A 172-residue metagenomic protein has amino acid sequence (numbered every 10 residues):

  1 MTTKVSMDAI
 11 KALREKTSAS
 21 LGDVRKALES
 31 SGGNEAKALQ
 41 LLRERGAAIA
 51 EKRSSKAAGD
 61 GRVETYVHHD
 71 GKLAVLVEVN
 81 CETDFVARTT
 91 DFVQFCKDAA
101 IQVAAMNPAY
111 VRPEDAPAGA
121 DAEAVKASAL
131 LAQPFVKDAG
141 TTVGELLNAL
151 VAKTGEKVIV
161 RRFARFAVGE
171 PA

Functional and structural regions predicted by a protein language model:
T2-A172: N-terminal assembly/interaction segments in proteins that build large macromolecular machines
